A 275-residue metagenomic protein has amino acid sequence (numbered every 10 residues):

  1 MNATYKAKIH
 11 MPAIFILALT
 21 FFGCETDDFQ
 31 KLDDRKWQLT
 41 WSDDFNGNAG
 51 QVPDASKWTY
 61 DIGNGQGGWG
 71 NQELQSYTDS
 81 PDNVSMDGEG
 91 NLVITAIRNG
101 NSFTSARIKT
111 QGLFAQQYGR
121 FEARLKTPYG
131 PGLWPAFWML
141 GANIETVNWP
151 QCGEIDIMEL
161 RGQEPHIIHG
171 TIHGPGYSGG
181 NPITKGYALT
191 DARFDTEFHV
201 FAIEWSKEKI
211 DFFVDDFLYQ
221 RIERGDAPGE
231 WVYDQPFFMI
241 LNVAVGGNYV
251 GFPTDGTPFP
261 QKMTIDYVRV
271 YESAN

Functional and structural regions predicted by a protein language model:
M1-N2, E25: N-terminal hydrophobic targeting signals that begin at the initiator methionine
N2-P12: Bacterial N-terminal signal peptides that target proteins for export
T20-G23: C-terminal motif of bacterial Sec signal peptides marking the signal peptidase cleavage site
E25-N275: GH16 jelly-roll
